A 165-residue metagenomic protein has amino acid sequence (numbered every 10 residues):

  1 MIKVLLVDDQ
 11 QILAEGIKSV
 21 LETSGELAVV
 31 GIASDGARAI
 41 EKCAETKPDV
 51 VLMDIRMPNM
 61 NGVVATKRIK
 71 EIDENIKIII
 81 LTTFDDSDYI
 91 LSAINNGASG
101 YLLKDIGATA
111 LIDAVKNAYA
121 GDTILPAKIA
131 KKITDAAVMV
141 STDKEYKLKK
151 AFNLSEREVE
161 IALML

Functional and structural regions predicted by a protein language model:
E26-S34, K42: Short hydrophobic/Thr-rich beta-strand motif most characteristic of the beta2 strand and flanking loop of CheY-like
D35-R38, N61-V64: Acidic catalytic/metal-coordinating carboxylates
T46-L52: Active-site beta3 strand of CheY-like receiver
D54, T82: Active-site residues of response regulator receiver
M57: Receiver (REC) domain active-site loop signature in two-component systems and cognate sites in sensor histidine kinases
I106-Y119, T123, A127-K128, K132-I133: C-terminal output helix
D135-M164: Regulatory hinge/linker segments at domain boundaries that couple sensory/effector modules to output domains
